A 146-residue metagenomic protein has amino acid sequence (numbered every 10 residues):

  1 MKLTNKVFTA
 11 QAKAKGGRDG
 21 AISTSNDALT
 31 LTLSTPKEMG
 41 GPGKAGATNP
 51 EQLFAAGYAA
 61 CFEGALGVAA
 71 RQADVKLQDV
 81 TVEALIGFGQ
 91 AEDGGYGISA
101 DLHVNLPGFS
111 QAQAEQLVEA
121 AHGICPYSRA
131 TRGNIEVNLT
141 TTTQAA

Functional and structural regions predicted by a protein language model:
M1-A56, E63-A146: Extended beta-strand/beta-hairpin segments
